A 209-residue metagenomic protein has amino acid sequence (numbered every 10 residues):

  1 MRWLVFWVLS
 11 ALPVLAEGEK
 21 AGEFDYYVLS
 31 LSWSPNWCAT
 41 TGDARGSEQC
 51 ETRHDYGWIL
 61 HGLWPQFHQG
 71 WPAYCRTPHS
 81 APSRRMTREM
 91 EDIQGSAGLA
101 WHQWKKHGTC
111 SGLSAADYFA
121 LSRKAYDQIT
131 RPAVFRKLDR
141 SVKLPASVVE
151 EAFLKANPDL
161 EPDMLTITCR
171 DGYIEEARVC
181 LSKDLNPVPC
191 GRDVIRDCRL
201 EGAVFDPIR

Functional and structural regions predicted by a protein language model:
M1-W7: Sec-dependent signal peptide recognition, specifically the positively charged N-region followed immediately by
W7-E17: Hydrophobic h-region of N-terminal signal peptides that target proteins for export in Gram-negative bacteria
G18-S96: Betabetaalpha-Me/HNH-type nuclease active-site subdomain
A21, P82-S83, D92-R209: C-terminal, well-folded lobe of enzymatic/effector domains
